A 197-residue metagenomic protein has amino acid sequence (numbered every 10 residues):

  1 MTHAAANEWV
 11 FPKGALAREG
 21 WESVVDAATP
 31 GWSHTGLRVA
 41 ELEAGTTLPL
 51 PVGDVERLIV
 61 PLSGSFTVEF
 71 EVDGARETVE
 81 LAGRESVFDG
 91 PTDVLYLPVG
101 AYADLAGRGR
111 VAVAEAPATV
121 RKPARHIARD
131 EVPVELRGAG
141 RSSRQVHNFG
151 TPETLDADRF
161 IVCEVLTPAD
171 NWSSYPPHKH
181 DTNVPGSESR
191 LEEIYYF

Functional and structural regions predicted by a protein language model:
T2-K13, A17, V24-V25, P49-L58 (+1 more regions): Sequence termini and other peripheral, non-core segments
A15-P49, S142-I194: A short glycine-rich, His/Asp/Glu-containing loop-to-beta-strand
P30, L37-R57, L62-S63, V79 (+1 more regions): N-terminal, charged/glycine-rich beta-strand/loop interface patches
G53-V79, A169-N171, D181-F197: Glycine- and acidic-residue-biased ligand/ion/polar-headgroup-sensing regions
A75-R84, R125-D130: Short amphipathic beta-strand/extended segments with alternating polar/hydrophobic composition
S86-A124: Ligand-binding loop in jelly-roll beta-barrel domains
R108-A169: Surface-exposed beta-loop interaction hotspot
